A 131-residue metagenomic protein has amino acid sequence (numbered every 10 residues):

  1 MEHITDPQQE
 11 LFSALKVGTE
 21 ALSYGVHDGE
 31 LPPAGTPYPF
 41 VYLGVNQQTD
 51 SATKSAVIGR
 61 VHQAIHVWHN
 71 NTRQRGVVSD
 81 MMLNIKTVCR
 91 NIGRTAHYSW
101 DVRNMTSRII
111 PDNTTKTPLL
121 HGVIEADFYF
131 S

Functional and structural regions predicted by a protein language model:
M1-S55, L83, T87, I92-H97: Small/polar-rich, solvent-exposed N-terminal microdomains that initiate assembly or binding
M1-V17, Q47-R60, Y98-S131: Short, charged interaction patches at domain edges and termini
P37, G59-H62: A structure-centric signal for secondary-structure junctions around beta-strands
Y42, A64, E125: Conserved beta-strand segments that form the floor/walls of ligand-binding pockets within enzyme and binding domains
N46, V61-N70: Active-site-adjacent structural patch at catalytic or cofactor/ligand-binding sites
T72-V78: Short, conserved charged micro-motifs
